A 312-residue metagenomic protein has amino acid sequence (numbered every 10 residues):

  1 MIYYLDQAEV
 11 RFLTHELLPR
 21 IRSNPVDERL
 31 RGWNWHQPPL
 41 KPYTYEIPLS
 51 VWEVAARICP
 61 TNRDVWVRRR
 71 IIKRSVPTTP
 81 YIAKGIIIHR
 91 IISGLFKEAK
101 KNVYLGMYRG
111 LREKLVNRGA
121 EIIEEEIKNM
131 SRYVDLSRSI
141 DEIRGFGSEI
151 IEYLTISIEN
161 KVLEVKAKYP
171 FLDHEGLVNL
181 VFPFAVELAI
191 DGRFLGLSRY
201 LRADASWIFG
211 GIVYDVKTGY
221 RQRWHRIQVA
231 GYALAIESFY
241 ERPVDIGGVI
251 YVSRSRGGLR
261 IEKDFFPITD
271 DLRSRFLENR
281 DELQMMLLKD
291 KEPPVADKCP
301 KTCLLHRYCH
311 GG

Functional and structural regions predicted by a protein language model:
M1, L5, L180-Y200, R221-R223 (+1 more regions): Metal-dependent nuclease catalytic regions and adjoining charged, substrate-binding loops involved in nucleic-acid end
M1-A203: Metal-dependent nuclease catalytic cores that hydrolyze phosphodiester bonds in DNA/RNA, characterized by
T79-A83, Y220-I227: Short alpha-helix boundary/capping segments
I87, I227-A235: Short amphipathic alpha-helical face segments that pack within enzyme cores and frequently flank/anchor catalytic
I92-A99, I236-Y240, L283: Hydrophobic, Leu/Ile/Phe/Ala-enriched alpha-helical segments that form helix-helix packing faces
R202-Y220, Q228: Active-site ExK catalytic segment of metal-dependent nucleases
